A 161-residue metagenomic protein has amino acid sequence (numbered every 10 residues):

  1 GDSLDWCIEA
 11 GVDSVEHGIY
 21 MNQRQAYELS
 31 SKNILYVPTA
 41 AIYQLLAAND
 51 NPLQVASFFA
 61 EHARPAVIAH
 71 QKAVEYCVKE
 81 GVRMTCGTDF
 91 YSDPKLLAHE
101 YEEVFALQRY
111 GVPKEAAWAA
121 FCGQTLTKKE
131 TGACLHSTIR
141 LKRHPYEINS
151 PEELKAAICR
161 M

Functional and structural regions predicted by a protein language model:
G1-V67, E80, F90-Y91, G111: Active-site core of metal-dependent hydrolases
Q54-F58, V67-E153, R160-M161: His/Asp/Glu-enriched, well-ordered alpha-helical/loop segment that forms or immediately abuts the divalent-metal
